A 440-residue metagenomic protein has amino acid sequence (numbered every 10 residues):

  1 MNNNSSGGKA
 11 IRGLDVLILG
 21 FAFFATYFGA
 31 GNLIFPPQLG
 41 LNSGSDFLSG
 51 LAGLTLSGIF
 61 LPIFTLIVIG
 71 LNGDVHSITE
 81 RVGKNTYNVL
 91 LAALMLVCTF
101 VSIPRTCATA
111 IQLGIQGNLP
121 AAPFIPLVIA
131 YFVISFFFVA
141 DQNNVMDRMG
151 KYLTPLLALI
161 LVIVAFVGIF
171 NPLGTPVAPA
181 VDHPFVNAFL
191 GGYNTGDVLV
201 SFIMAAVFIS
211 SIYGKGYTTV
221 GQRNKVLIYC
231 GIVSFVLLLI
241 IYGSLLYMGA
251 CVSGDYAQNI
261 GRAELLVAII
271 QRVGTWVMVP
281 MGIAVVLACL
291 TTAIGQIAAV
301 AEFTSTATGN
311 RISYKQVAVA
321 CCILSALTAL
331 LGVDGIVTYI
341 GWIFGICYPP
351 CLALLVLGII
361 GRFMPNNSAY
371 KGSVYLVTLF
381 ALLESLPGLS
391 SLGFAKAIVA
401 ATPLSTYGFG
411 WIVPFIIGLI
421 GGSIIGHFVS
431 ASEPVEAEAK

Functional and structural regions predicted by a protein language model:
I18-F28, M95, T99, A165-G174 (+4 more regions): Hydrophobic, membrane-embedded alpha-helices of multi-pass small-molecule transporters
I18-Y27, T55-G58, V89-A93, N118-A140 (+5 more regions): Transmembrane alpha-helical segments of multi-pass small-molecule transport proteins
G40-F136, A140: Membrane helical hairpin/interfacial module
G70-S77, F132-L153, G214-Y217, A326-Y339 (+1 more regions): Membrane-water interface regions at transmembrane-helix termini and the short interhelical loops of multi-pass membrane
H76-E80, I240-L290, G341-F344: TM-loop-TM module centered on a large, flexible mid-protein loop between adjacent transmembrane helices in multi-pass
S102-C107, M278-G309: Membrane-helix boundary/coupling elements in multi-pass transport proteins
D141-Y152, P184-A188, F208-L237, G254-V267 (+1 more regions): Hydrophobic, small-residue-rich membrane helices and short re-entrant helix-turn-helix hairpins that build
V164, N171, N367-K440: A generic transmembrane alpha-helix motif of multi-pass inner-membrane proteins
